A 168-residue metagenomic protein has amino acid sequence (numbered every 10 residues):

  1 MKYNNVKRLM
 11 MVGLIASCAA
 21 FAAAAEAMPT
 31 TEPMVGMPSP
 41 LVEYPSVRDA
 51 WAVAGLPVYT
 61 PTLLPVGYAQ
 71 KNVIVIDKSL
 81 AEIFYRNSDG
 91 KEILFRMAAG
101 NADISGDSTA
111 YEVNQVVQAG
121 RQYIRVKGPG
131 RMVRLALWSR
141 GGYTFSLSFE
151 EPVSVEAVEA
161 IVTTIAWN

Functional and structural regions predicted by a protein language model:
K2-M10: Bacterial N-terminal signal peptides that target proteins for export
M11, A52-L56, T163, W167: Generic surface-pattern signal
M11-V12, G100: General helical structural elements
V12-A20: Bacterial N-terminal signal peptides
A20-A23, L64, I161: Generic detector of short, well-ordered, non-transmembrane alpha-helical segments enriched in hydrophobic residues
A22-P33, V153: Intrinsically disordered, low-complexity Ser/Thr/Pro-rich tracts
M28-R140: Short, solvent-exposed recognition patches
G141-N168: Surface-exposed amphipathic alpha-helical segments
